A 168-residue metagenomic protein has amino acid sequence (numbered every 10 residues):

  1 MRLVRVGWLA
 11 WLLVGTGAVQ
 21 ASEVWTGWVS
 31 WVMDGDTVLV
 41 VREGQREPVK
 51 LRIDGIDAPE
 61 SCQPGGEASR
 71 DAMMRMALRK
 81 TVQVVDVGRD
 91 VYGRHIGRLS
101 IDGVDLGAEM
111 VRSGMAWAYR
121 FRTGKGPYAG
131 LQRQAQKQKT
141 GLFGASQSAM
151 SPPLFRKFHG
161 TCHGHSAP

Functional and structural regions predicted by a protein language model:
R2-W11, G17-P168: Small beta-barrel nucleic-acid-binding modules, primarily SNase/OB-fold domains and secondarily Tudor-like barrels
